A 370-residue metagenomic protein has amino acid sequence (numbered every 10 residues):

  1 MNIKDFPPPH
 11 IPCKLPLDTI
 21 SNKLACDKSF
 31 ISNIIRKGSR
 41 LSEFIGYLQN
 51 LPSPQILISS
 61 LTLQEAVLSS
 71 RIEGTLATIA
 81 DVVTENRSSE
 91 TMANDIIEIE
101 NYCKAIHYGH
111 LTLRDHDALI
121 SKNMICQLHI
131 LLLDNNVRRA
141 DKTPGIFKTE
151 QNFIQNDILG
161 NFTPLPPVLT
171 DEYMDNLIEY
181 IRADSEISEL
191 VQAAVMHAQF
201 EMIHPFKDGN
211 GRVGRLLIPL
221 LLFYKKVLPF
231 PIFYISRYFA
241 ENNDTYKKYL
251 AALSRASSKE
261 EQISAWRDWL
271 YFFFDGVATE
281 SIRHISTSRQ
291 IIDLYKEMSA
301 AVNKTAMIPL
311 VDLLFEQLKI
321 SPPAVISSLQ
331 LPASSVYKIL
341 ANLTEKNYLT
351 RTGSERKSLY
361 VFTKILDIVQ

Functional and structural regions predicted by a protein language model:
M1-Q370: FIC/Doc superfamily catalytic core
